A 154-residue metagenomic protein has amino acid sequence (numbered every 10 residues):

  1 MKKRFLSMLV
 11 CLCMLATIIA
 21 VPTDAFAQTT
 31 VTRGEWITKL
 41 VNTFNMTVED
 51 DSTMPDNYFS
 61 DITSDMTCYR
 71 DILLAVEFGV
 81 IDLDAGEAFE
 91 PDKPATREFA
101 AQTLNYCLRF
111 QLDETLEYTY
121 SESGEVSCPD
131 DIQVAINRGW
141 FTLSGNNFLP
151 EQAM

Functional and structural regions predicted by a protein language model:
M1-L9: Bacterial N-terminal signal peptides that target proteins for export
F5-L6, L15-Y69, E77-F99, N105-D130 (+2 more regions): Feature responds to low-complexity, polar/acidic, surface-exposed segments characteristic of secreted/exported proteins
